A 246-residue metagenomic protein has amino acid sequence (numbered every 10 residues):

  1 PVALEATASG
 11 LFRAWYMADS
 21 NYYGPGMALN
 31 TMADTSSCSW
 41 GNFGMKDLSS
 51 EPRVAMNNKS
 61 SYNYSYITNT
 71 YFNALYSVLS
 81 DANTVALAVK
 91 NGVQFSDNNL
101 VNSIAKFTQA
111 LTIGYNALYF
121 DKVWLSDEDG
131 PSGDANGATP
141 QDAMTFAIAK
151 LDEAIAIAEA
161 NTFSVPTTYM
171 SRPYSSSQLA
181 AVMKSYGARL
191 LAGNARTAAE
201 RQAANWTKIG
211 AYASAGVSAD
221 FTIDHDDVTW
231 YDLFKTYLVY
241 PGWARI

Functional and structural regions predicted by a protein language model:
P1-S36: Acidic, glycine-rich segments characteristic of secretory precursors and extracytoplasmic regions
V2-E5, F43-I246: Structured, solvent-exposed acidic/aromatic patches
Y22-G24, S39-N42, Y240: Intrinsically disordered, low-complexity segments enriched in small/polar residues
A33-D47: Active-site substrate-recognition loop segments, prototypically the cytochrome P450 B′-helix/B-C loop
